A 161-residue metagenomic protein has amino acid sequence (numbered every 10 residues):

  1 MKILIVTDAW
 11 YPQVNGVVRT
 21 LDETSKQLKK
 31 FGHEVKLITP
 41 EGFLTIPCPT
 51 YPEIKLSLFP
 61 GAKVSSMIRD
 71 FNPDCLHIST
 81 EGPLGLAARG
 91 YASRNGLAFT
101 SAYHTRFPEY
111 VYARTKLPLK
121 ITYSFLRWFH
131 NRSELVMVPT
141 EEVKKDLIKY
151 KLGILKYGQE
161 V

Functional and structural regions predicted by a protein language model:
M1-F43, F71: N-terminal subdomain of nucleotide-sugar transferases
T50-M67: Glycine-rich, highly charged phosphate/nucleotide-binding loops
V64-G85, N95-T100: Short N-terminal targeting/anchoring amphipathic segment
L84-A87, K144: Short, well-ordered alpha-helical microsegments
A98-T100, F107-W128: Nucleotide-sugar donor phosphate/pyrophosphate-binding loop at the beta->alpha transition of glycosyltransferases
S124-V161: Donor nucleotide-sugar binding/catalytic pocket of nucleotide-sugar-dependent glycosyltransferases
